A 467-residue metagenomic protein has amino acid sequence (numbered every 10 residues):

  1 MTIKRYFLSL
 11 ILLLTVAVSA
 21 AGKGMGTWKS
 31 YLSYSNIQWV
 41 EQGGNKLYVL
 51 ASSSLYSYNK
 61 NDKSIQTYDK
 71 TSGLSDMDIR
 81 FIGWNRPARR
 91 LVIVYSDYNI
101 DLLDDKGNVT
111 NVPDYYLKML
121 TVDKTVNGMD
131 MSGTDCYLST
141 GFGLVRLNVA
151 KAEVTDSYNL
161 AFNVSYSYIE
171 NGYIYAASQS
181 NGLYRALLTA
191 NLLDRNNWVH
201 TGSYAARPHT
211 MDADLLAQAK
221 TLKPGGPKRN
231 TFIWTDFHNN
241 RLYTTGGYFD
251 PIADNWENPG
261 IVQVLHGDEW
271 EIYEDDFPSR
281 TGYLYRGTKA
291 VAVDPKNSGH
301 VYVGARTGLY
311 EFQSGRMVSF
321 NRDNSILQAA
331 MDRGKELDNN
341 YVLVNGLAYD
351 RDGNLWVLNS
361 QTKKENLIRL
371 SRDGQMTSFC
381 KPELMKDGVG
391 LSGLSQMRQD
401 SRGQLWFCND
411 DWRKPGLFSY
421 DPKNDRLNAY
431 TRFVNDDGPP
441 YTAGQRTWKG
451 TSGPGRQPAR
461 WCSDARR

Functional and structural regions predicted by a protein language model:
M1-L8: Bacterial N-terminal signal peptides that target proteins for export
R5, A20-R467: Carboxylate-rich, polar loop motifs that coordinate divalent cations or form catalytic acidic clusters
L8-L13, I169: Generic alpha-helix initiation/capping and coil-helix boundary signal
L12-A20: Hydrophobic h-region of N-terminal signal peptides that target proteins for export in Gram-negative bacteria
